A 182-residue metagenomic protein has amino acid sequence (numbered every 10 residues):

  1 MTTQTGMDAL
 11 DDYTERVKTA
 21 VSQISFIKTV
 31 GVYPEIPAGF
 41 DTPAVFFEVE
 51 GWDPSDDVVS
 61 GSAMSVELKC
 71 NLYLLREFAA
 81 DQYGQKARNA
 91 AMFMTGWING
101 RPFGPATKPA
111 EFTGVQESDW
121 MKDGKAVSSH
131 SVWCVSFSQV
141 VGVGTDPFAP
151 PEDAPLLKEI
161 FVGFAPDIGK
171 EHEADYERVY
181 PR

Functional and structural regions predicted by a protein language model:
M1-I36, W52-R182: Charged, amphipathic alpha-helical segments and their flanking helix caps
D41-W52: A short, hydrophobic beta-strand-centered structural micro-motif
